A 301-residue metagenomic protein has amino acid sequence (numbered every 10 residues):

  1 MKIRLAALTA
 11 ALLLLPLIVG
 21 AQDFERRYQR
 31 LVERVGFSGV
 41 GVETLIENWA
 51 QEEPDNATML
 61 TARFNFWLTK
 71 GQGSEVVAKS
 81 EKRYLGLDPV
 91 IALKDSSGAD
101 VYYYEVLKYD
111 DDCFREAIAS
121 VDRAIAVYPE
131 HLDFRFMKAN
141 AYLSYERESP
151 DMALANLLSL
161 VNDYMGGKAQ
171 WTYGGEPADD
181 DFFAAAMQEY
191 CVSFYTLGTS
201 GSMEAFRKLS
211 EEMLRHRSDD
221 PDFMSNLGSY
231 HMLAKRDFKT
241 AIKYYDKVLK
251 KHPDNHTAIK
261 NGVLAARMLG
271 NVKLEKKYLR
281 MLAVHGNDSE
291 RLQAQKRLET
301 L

Functional and structural regions predicted by a protein language model:
N48-W49, A124, L160, E212-M213 (+2 more regions): Canonical positions in the second alpha-helix
P54-D55, Y128-E130, M165-G166, R217-D219 (+2 more regions): Short coil turns that delineate tetratricopeptide repeat
T61-A62, D133-N140, A153, A169-G175 (+5 more regions): Alpha-solenoid helical repeat scaffolds
F66-R123, V127, M137, S144-S200: Short coil/linker segments at helix-helix boundaries
D179, F183-K250: Alpha-helical adaptor scaffolds
S193-T196, S200-K208, E212-P221, M268-L301: Terminal, low-structured helical/coil segments at or just beyond the last alpha-helical repeat
